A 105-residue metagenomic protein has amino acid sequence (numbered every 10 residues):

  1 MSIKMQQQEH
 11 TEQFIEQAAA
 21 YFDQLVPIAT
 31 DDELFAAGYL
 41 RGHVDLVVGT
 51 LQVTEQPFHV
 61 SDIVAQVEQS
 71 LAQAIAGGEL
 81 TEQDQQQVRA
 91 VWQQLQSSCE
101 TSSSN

Functional and structural regions predicted by a protein language model:
M1-S2, N105: Intrinsic disorder/low-complexity signal
S2-E33: Short terminal alpha-helical segments
Q17, Y39, Q66, Q87-Q94: Charged, amphipathic alpha-helical oligomerization/scaffolding segments
I28-V64: Amphipathic alpha-helical interaction modules
R41-G49, E68, A72, Q93 (+1 more regions): Amphipathic alpha-helical core segments of compact helical bundles
T50-Q73, L80-Q87: Short, charged early-sequence alpha-helical segments and their helix-coil boundaries
A74-N105: Amphipathic alpha-helical binding modules
